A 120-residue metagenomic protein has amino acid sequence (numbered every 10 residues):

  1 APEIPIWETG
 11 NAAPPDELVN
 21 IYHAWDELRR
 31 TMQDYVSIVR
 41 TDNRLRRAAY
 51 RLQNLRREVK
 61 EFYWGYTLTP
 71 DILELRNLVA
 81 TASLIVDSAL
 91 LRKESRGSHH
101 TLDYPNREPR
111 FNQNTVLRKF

Functional and structural regions predicted by a protein language model:
A1-F120: Glycine- and aromatic-enriched mobile tails/lids
